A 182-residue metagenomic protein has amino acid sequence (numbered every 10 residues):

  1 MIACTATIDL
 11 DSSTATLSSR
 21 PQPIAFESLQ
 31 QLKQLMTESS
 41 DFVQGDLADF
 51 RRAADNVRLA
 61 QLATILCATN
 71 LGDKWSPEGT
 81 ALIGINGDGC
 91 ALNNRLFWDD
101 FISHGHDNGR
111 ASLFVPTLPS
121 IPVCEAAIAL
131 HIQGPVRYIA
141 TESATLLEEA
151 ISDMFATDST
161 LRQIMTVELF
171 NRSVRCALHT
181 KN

Functional and structural regions predicted by a protein language model:
M1-N182: Conserved "HGTGT" condensation-loop signature of ketosynthase/thiolase-family condensing enzymes that catalyze
